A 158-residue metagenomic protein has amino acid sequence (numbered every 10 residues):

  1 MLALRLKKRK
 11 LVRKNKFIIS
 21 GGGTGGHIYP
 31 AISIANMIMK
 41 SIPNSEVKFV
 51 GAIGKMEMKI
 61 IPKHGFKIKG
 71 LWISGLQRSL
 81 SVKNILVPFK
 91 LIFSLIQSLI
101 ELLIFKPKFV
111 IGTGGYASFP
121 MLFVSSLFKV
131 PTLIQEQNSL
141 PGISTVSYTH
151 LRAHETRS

Functional and structural regions predicted by a protein language model:
K14-T24, S41-K90: Conserved nucleotide-sugar phosphate-binding/catalytic loop shared by glycosyltransferases and other
H27-I38: Short amphipathic alpha-helix
G54-K59, F109-F128: An aromatic- and histidine-rich active-site surface loop
H64-F66, F128, L151-R152: Short, structured coil segments at secondary-structure junctions
G70-S74, T113, Q135-N138: Short beta->alpha connector loops at strand-helix junctions that form conserved, small/polar/Pro-enriched
L76-F109, L127: An amphipathic, basic-hydrophobic alpha-helix
F128-Y148: Nucleotide-sugar donor phosphate/pyrophosphate-binding loop at the beta->alpha transition of glycosyltransferases
H150-A153, R157-S158: Single conserved hydrophobic/aromatic residue that forms the stacking wall/gate of nucleotide- or nucleobase-binding
